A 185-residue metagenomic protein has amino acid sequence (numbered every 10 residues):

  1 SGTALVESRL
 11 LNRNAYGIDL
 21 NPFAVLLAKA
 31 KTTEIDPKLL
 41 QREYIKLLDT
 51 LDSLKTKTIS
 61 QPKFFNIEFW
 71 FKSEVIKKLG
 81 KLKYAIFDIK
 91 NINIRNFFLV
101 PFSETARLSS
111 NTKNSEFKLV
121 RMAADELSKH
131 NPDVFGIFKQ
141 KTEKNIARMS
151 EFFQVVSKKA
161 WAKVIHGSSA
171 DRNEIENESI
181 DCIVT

Functional and structural regions predicted by a protein language model:
S1-L11, A15-P22, A28, F98 (+2 more regions): Conserved proline-anchored active-site loop of SAM-dependent methyltransferases that bridges a beta-strand
G2-L10, P37-L47, K57-F65, N96-L108: Phosphate-binding glycine-rich loops and adjacent basic patches that engage nucleotide phosphates, nucleic-acid
T3, A15, D19, L54-Q61 (+1 more regions): Amphipathic, alpha-helical segments enriched in basic
L10, K29-L47, N145-K159: Short, conserved SAM-binding/catalytic segment of Class I S-adenosyl-L-methionine-dependent methyltransferases
Y16, L20, D36-L40, K90 (+2 more regions): Short, surface-exposed helix-loop/turn micro-motifs enriched in polar/charged residues
N21-D88: Conserved phosphoryl-transfer catalytic core
I76-T185: SAM-dependent nucleic-acid methyltransferase catalytic core
